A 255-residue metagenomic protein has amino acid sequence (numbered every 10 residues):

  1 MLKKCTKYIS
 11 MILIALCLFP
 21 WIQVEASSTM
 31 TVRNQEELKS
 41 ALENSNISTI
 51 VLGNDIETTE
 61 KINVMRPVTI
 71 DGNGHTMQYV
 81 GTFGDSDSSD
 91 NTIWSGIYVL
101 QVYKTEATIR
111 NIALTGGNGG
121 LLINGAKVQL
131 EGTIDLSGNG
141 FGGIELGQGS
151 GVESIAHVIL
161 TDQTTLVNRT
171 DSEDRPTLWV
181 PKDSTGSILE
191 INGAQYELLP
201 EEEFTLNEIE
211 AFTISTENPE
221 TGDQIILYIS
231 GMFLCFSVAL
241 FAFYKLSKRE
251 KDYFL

Functional and structural regions predicted by a protein language model:
M1-I9: Bacterial N-terminal signal peptides that target proteins for export
S10-P20, S237: Bacterial N-terminal signal peptides
F19-M30, N218-I226, Y244-S247: Sec-dependent signal peptide cleavage junction
S27-G53: Acidic Gly/Asp/Thr-rich repetitive segments characteristic of extracellular carbohydrate-active and adhesion proteins
N44, E57-T69, Q78-R110, T115-V128 (+1 more regions): Extracellular beta-strand-rich solenoid/capping regions of secreted or surface-exposed proteins that bind or remodel
G74-S95, R110-G117, G132-G142, V158-P176 (+2 more regions): Beta-strand-rich solenoid/repeat architectures in extracellular/passenger domains of polysaccharide-targeting enzymes
G193-D223, L255: C-terminal low-complexity, Ser/Thr- and acidic/Pro-rich disordered "stalk" regions positioned immediately N-terminal
C235-L255: C-terminal membrane-anchoring or membrane-association module
